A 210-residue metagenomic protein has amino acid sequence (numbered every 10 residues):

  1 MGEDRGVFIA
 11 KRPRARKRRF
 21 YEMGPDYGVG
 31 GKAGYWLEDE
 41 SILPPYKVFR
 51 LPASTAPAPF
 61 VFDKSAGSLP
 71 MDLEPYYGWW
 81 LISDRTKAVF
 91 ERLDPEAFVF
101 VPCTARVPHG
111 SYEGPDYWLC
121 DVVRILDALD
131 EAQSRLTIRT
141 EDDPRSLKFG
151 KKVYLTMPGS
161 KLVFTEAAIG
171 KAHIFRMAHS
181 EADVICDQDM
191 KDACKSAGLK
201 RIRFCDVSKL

Functional and structural regions predicted by a protein language model:
G2-L210: Phosphate/anion-contacting hairpin/loop surfaces
